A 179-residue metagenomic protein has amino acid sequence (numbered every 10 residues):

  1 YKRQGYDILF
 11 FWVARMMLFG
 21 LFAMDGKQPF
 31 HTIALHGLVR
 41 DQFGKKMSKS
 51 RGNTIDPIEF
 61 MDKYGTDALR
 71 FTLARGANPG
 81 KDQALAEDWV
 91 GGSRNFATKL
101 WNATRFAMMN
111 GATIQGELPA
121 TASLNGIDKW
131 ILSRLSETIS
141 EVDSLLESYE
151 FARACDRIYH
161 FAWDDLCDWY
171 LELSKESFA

Functional and structural regions predicted by a protein language model:
Y1: Conserved small/polar residues in nucleotide/adenosyl-binding loops
G5-Y6: C-terminal substrate/ligand-recognition segments
F11: A cross-family detector of function-defining hotspots
A14-M24, I158: Alpha-helical support elements that line or immediately flank enzyme active sites and cofactor-binding pockets
K27-A179: Long, charged, mostly alpha-helical binding arms that flank functional sites
